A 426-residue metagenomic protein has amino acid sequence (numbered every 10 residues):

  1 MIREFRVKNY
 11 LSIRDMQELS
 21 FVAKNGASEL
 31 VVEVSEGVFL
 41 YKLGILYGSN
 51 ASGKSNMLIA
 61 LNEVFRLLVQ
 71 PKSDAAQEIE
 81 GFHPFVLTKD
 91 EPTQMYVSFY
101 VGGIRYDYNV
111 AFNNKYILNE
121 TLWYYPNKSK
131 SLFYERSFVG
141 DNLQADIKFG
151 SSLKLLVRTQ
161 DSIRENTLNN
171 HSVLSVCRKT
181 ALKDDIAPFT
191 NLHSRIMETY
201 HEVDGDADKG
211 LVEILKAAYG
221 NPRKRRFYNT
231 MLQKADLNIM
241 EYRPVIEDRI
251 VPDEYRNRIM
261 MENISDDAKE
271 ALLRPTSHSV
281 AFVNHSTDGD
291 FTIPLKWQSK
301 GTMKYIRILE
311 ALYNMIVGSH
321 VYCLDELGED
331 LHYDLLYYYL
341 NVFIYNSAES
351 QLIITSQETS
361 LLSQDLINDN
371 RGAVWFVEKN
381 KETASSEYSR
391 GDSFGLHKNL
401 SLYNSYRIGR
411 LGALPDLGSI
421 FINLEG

Functional and structural regions predicted by a protein language model:
M1-S12, N142-N166, I259-H285: An N-terminal domain-start capping segment
M1-V69, A281-L417, I422, G426: Switch/communication elements of ASCE P-loop NTPase nucleotide-binding domains
I13-D15, G102-Y106, Y116, K128-K130 (+1 more regions): Short acidic/polar mixed-charge low-complexity motifs
F39-I45, L58-I117: Conserved P-loop NTP-binding catalytic core
T88-E91, Y125-N127, L424: N-terminal nucleotide-handling cores and adjacent loading/scaffold lobes of large enzymes and macromolecular assemblies
M95-Y100, T121-L122, F282-N284: Short beta-strand segments that buttress and anchor functional surface loops
D107-V251: Electropositive, glycine-dotted interaction segments that contact anionic polymers or phosphate-rich ligands
D208-W297, I420-G426: Extended helical coiled-coil dimerization/tether regions that scaffold and oligomerize large DNA-maintenance assemblies
